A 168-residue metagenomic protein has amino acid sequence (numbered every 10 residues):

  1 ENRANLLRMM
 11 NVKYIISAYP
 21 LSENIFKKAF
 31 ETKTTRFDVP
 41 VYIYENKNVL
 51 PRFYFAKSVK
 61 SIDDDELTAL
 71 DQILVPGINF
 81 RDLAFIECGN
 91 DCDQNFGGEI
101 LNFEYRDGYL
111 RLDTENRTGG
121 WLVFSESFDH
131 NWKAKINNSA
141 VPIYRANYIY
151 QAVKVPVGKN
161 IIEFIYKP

Functional and structural regions predicted by a protein language model:
E1-N95, R111, R117: Extracytoplasmic
K13, I78-P168: Active-site-proximal, structured, solvent-exposed surfaces of multi-pass membrane proteins that position macromolecular
